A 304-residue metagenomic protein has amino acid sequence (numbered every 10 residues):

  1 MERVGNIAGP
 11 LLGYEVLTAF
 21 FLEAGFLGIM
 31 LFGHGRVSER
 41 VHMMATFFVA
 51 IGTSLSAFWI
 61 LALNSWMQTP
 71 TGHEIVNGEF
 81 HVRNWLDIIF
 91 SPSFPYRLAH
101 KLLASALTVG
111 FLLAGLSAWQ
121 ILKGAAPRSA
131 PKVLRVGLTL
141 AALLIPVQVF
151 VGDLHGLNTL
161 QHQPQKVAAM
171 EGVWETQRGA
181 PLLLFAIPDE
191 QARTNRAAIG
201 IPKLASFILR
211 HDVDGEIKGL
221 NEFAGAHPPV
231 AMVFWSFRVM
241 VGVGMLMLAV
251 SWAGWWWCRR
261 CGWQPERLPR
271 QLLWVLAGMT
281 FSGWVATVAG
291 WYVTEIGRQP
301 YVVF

Functional and structural regions predicted by a protein language model:
M1-F304: Polytopic transmembrane helical bundles with strong interfacial aromatic enrichment
